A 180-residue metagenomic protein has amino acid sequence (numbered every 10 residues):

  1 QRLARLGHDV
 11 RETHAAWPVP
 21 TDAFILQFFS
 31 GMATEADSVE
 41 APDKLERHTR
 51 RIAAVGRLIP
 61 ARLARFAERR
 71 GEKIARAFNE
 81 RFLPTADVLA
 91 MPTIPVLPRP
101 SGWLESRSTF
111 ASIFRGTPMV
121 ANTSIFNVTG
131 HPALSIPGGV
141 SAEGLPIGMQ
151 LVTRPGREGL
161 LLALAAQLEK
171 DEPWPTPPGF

Functional and structural regions predicted by a protein language model:
Q1-L26, R57-L63: Gly/Ser-rich, acidic/histidine-flanked active-site/gating loops
Q1-L6, R65, R69, R76 (+1 more regions): Structural helix-boundary/capping segments
R11, F29-E80, D87, P92-V96 (+1 more regions): Short helix-loop capping/hinge segments that flank enzyme active sites or metal/cofactor-binding pockets
W17-V19, P98, S141: Positions that flank functional sites
T21-G31, R99-S106: Short glycine/threonine-rich loop-to-helix capping motif typified by GTGT followed within a few residues by an Asp-Pro
T34-T49, T117-V120, P155-K170: Short, basic, helix/turn surface patches
F82-L83, F126: A short, aliphatic-rich alpha-helical micro-motif
P98-V120: Short, surface-exposed loop/helix-turn segments at secondary-structure junctions that function as lids/hinges flanking
